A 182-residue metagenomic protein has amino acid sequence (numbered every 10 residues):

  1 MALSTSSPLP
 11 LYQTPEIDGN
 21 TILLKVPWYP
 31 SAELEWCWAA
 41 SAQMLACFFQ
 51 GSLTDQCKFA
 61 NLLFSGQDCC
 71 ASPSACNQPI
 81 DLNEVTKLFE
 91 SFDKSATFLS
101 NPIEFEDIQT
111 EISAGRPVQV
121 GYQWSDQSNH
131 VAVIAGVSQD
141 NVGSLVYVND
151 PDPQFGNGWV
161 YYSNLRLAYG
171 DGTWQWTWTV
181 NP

Functional and structural regions predicted by a protein language model:
M1-A2: Sec-dependent, cleavable N-terminal signal peptides
P8-L11, A60-P182: Conserved active-site-adjacent core of cysteine acyl-enzyme catalytic domains
L9-Q67: Active-site nucleophile-adjacent alpha helix/oxyanion-hole segment immediately C-terminal to the catalytic cysteine
